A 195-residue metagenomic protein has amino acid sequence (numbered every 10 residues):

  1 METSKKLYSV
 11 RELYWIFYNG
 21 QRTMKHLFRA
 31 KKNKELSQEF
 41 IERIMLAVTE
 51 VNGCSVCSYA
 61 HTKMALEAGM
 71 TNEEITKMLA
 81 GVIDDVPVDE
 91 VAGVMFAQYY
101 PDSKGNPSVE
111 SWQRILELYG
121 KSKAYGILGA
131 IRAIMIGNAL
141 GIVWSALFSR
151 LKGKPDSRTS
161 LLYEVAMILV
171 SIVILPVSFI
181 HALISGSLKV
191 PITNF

Functional and structural regions predicted by a protein language model:
M1-F195: Hydrophobic alpha-helical segments
